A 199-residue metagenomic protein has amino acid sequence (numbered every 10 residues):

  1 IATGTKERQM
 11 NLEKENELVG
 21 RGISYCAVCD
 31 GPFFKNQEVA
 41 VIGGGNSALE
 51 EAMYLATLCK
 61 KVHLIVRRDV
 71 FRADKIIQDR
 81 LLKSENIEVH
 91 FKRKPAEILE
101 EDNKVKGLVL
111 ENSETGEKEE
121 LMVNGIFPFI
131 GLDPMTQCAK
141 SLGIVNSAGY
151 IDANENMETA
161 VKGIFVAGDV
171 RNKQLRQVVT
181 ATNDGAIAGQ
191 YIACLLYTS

Functional and structural regions predicted by a protein language model:
I1, T57-E155, L196: A Rossmann-like FAD-binding core segment of flavoenzymes
I1-A2, A40, G44, K118 (+2 more regions): Generic secretory/membrane-interface signal
A2-S84, V89: Predominantly flavin-linked oxidoreductase catalytic cores and closely associated redox partners
K6, N11, N16-K35, P128-T180 (+2 more regions): FAD-site-proximal beta/loop scaffold in flavoenzymes
S47, K94, D184: Residue-level recognition of oxygen-bearing side chains
M53, A181-S199: Internal hydrophobic alpha-helix adjacent to the cofactor/substrate pocket in enzyme cavities
